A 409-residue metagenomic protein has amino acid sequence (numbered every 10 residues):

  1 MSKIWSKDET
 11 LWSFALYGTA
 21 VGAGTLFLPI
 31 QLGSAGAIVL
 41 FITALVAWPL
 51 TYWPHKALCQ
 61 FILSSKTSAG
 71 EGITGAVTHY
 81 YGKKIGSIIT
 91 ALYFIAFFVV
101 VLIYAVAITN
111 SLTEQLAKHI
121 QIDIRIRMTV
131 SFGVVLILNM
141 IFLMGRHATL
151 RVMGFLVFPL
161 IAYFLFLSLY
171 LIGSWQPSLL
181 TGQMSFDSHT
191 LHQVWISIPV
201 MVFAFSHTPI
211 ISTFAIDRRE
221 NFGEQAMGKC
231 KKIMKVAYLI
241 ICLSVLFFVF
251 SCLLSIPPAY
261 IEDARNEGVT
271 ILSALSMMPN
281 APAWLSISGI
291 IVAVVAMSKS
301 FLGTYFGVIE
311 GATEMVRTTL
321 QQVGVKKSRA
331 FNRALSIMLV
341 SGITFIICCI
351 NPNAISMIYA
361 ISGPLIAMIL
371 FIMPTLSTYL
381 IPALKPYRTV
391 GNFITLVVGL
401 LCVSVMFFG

Functional and structural regions predicted by a protein language model:
M1-G33, T51-K56, N392-V403: Membrane-interface "cap" regions at the ends of multi-pass membrane proteins
K7, P29-L63, T67, I85: Extracellular loop-to-transmembrane helix junctions
K7-I30, Y93, F97, L167-P177 (+2 more regions): Hydrophobic, membrane-embedded alpha-helices of multi-pass small-molecule transporters
L45-H55, V101, L160-Y170, K232-A259 (+1 more regions): Selective recognition of specific alpha-helical transmembrane segments in multi-pass small-molecule
P54-I62, G70-I120, I290-M315: Hydrophobic transmembrane alpha-helices that form the core helical bundles of multi-pass secondary transporters
G70-K83, I241-M297: TM-loop-TM module centered on a large, flexible mid-protein loop between adjacent transmembrane helices in multi-pass
A105, N139-F142, F158-F186, V202-T208 (+3 more regions): Hydrophobic alpha-helical segments and their helix-loop junctions in multi-pass secondary transporters
I108, L112, M128, F132-S174 (+2 more regions): Membrane-interface loop-to-helix entry segments
